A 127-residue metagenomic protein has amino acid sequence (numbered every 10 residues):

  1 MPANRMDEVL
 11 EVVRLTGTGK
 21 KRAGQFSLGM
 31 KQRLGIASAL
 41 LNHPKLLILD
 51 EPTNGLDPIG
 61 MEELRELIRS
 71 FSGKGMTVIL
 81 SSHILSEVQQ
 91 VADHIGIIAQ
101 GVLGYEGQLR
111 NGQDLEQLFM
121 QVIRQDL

Functional and structural regions predicted by a protein language model:
M1-T18: Conserved ABC ATPase "signature" region
I36: Hydrophobic anchor residue at the start of the ABC signature
L41-K45: A short, proline-enriched helix->beta-strand linker immediately N-terminal to the Walker B motif in ABC-type P-loop
L47-E51: Catalytic Walker B motif of ABC-type/P-loop ATPase nucleotide-binding domains
M61-K74: Helical segment within the ABC ATPase nucleotide-binding domain
V88-Q90: A short, surface-exposed alpha-helical micro-motif characterized by mixed small hydrophobic and charged/polar residues
